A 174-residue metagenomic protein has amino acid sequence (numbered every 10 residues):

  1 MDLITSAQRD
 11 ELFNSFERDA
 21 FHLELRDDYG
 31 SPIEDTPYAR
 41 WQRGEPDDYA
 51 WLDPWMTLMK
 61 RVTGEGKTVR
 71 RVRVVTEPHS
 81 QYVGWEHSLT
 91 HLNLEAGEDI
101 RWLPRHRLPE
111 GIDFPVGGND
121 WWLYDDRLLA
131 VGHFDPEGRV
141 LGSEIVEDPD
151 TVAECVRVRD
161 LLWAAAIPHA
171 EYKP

Functional and structural regions predicted by a protein language model:
M1-W41, E45-P174: PLD/PLD-like phosphodiesterase catalytic module centered on the HKD motif
